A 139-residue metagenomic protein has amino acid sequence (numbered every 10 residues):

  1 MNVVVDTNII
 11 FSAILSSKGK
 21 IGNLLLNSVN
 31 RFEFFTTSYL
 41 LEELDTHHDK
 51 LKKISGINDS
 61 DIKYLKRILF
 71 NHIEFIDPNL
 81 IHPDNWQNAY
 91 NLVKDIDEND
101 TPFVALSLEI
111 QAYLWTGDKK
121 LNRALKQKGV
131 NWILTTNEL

Functional and structural regions predicted by a protein language model:
M1-T36: Short, well-structured N-terminal submotif of metal-dependent ribonuclease cores
D6, D100, D118: Acidic active-site catalytic centers that drive phospho-/nucleotidyl reactions and related ester hydrolyses
I9-I10, L40, F103, K120-L121: Alpha-helix capping/helix-boundary segments
S17, H47, Q127-K128: Residue-level signal for well-ordered alpha-helical positions
K20-N23, K52-K53, N131-I133: Glycine-rich, phosphate-binding/catalytic loops in enzymes
N27-R31, F35-Q87: PIN-domain endoribonuclease scaffold, especially VapC-family toxins
E74-Y113: Active-site neighborhoods of divalent-metal-dependent phosphate/nucleic-acid chemistry enzymes
L108-L139: Acidic, PIN/NYN-like endoribonuclease modules and their adjacent C-terminal/linker elements
